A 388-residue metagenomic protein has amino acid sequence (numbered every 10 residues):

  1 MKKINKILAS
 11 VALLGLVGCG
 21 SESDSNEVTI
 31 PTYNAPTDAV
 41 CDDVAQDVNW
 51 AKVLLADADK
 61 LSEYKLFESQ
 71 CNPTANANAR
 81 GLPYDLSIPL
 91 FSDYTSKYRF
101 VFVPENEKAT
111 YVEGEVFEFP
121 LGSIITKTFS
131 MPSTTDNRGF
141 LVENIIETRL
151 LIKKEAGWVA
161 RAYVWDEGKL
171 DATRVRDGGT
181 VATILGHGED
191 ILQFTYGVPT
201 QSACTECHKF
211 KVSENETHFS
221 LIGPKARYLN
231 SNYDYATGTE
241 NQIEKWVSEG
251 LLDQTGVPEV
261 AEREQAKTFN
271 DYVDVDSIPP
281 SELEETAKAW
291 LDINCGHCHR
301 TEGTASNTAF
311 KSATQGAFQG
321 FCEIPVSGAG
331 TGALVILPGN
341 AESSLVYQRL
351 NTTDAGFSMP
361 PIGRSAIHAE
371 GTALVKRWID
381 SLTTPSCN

Functional and structural regions predicted by a protein language model:
K2-D24: Gram-negative bacterial Sec-dependent N-terminal signal peptides
L13, A35, V198-Q201, A289-D292 (+1 more regions): Processing junctions and N-termini across compartments
L16-N49, S386-N388: Bacterial Sec-dependent N-terminal signal peptides
V17, A39, S69, S202-T205 (+3 more regions): Extracellular secreted precursors and ectodomains with disulfide-bonded cysteine-rich loops/domains
S21, D43, P73, T200 (+4 more regions): Disulfide-rich extracellular modules and peptides
A39-V116, L121: A domain-level signal for the mature, folded cores of soluble proteins
L90-A289: Extended surface/linker regions that mediate inter-domain or inter-protein docking in multi-component redox
S231-K288, H297-G303, A309-N388: Electron-transfer interface patches adjacent to heme c in soluble/periplasmic c-type cytochromes and di-/multiheme
